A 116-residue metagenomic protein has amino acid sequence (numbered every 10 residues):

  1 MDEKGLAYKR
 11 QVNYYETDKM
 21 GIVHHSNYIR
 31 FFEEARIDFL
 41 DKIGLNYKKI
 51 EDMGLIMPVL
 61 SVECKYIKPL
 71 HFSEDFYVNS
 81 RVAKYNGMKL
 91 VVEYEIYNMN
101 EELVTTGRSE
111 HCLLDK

Functional and structural regions predicted by a protein language model:
D2, L6-Y8, H71-F72, A83-K116: HotDog/MaoC-like acyl-thioester-processing domains
D2-S61, K116: Hot-dog-fold acyl-thioester-processing enzymes
Y8, Y14-Y15, Y28, Y47 (+4 more regions): Sequence-level detector for tyrosine residue identity
F39-L90, V104-T106: Hydrophobic beta-strand-centered segment that forms part of the acyl-chain substrate-binding groove
